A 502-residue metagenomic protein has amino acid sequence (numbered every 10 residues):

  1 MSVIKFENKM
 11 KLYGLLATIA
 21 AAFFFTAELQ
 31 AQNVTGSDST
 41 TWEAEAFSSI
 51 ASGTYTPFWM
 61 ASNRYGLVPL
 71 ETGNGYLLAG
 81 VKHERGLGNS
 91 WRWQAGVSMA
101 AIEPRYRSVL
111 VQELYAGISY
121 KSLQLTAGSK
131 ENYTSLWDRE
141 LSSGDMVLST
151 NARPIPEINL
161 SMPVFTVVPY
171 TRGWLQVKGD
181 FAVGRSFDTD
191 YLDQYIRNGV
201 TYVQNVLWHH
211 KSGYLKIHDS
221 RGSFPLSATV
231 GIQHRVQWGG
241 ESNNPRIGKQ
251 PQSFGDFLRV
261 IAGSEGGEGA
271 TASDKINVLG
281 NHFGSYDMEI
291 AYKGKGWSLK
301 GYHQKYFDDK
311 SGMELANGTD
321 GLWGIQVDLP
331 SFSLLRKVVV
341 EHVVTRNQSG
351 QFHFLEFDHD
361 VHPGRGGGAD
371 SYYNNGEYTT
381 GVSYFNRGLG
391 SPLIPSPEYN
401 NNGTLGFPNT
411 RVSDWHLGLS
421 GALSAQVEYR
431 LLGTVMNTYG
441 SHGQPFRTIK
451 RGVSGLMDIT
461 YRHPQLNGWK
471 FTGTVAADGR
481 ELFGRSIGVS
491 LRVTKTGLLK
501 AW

Functional and structural regions predicted by a protein language model:
M1-G36, L499-W502: Bacterial Sec-dependent N-terminal signal peptides
Q32-L77, G86-V97, V177-V183, F471: Transmembrane beta-strand segments of Gram-negative outer membrane beta-barrel proteins
Q32-W42, H83-Q94, S119-S122, F165-G179 (+6 more regions): Short loop/turn motifs that connect adjacent beta-strands in outer-membrane beta-barrel proteins
A46-T54, R85, M99-E103, Y120-S122 (+11 more regions): Transmembrane beta-strands of outer-membrane beta-barrel pores
T54-A61, Y106-L110, W137-G144, T189-N198 (+5 more regions): Outer-membrane beta-barrel translocator domains and adjoining extracellular loop/strand segments of Gram-negative
L87-Y120, N132-N151: Surface-exposed loop and membrane-interface regions of Gram-negative outer-membrane beta-barrel proteins
Y133-N244: Internal, well-ordered domain-core segments that constitute the primary functional module of diverse proteins
S273-Y286, A291-W502: Outer-membrane beta-barrel pore domains
